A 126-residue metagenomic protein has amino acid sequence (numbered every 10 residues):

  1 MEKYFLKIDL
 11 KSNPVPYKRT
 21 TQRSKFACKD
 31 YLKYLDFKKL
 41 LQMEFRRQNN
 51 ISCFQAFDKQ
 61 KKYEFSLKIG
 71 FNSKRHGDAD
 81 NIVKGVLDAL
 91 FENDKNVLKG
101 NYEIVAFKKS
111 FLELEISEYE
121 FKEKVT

Functional and structural regions predicted by a protein language model:
M1-T126: Acidic, proline/glycine-enriched N-terminal capping motif
